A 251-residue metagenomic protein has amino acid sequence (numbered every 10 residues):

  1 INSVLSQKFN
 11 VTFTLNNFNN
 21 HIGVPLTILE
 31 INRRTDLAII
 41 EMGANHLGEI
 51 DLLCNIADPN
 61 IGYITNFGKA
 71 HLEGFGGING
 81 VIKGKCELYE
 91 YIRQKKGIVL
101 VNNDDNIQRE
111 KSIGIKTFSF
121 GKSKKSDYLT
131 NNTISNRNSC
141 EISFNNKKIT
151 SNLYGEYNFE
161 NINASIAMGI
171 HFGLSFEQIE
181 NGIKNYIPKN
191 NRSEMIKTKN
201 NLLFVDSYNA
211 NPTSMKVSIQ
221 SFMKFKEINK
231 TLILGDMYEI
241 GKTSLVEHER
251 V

Functional and structural regions predicted by a protein language model:
I1-V99, Q108-K116: Phosphate-binding loop of NTP-binding sites
L5, T27-I28, I162-F172, S218 (+1 more regions): Buried hydrophobic packing segments
N16, M42, S151-Y154, S207-Y208 (+1 more regions): Glycine- and other small-residue-rich loops at beta-strand/loop junctions that grip anionic moieties
N20-L26, Y128, N191, T243-S244: Structural motif
I40-M42, V101, F204-V205, L234-G235: Active-site flanking residues adjacent to catalytic metal/cofactor-binding acidic residues
A44, K69, D105, N209-A210 (+1 more regions): Short, glycine/acidic-enriched loop or turn micro-motifs at the edges of active sites
I61-L202, E227-I228, E249: Acidic, Mg2+-coordinating active-site environments of NTP-dependent enzymes
K189-N191, S207-V251: Active-site beta-alpha connecting loops in nucleotide-dependent enzymes
